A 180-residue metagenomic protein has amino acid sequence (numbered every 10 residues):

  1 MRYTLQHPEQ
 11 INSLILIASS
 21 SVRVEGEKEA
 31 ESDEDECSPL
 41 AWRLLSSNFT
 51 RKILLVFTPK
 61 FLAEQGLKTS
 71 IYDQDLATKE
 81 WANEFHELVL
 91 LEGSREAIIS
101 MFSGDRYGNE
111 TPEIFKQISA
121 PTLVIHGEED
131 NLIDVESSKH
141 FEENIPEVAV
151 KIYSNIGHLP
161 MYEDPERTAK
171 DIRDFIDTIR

Functional and structural regions predicted by a protein language model:
M1-R2: Glycine-rich nucleophile elbow surrounding the catalytic serine of serine-hydrolase chemistry
L5, N12-K52: Flexible "cap/lid" loop of the alpha/beta hydrolase fold
P8-I11, S119-A120, E147: Active-site acidic short loop of glycosyltransferases
I15, L123-I125, K151: Conserved hydrophobic packing residues within short motifs/helices of P-loop NTPase cores of ABC-family ATPases
G26, R51-Q117: Conserved alpha/beta-hydrolase catalytic His-Asp/Glu region
I118, V124-H126, D130: Short beta-strand/loop motif that positions the catalytic acidic residue of the alpha/beta-hydrolase fold
N131-S137: Conserved alpha/beta-hydrolase "acid-adjacent" motif
P146-R180: Catalytic active-site module of serine/aspartate enzymes centered on a nucleophile-bearing elbow/loop
